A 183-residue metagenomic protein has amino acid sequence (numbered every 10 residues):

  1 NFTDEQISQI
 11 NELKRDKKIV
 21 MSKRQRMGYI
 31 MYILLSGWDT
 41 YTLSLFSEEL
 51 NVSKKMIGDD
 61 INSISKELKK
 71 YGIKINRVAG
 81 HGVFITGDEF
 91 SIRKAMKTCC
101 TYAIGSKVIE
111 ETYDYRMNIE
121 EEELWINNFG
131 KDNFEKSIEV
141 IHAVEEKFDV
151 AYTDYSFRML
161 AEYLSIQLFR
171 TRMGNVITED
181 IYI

Functional and structural regions predicted by a protein language model:
N1-I183: A cross-family "folded-core" feature that marks the main globular domain of proteins
